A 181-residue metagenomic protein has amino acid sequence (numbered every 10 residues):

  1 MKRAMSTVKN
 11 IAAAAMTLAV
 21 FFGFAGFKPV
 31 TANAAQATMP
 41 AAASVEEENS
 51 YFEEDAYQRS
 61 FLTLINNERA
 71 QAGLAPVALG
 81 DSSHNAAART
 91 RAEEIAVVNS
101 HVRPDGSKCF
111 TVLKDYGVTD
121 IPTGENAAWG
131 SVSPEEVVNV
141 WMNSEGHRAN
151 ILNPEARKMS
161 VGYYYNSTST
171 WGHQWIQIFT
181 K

Functional and structural regions predicted by a protein language model:
R3-A15: Bacterial N-terminal signal peptides that target proteins for export
K9-I11, V30, W129-K181: Disulfide-stabilized extracellular recognition modules
T17-F21: Hydrophobic membrane-insertion alpha-helices, especially the h-region of bacterial N-terminal signal peptides
F22-A43: Sec-dependent signal peptide cleavage junction
P40-V98: A short alpha-helix/helix-coil micro-patch that ends at or immediately precedes a cysteine
E48-N49, Q71-A86, V98-C109, R148-Y164: Surface-exposed patches in mature extracellular/periplasmic domains of secreted proteins
A56, S60-N67, S83-T90, K108 (+4 more regions): Extracytoplasmic/secreted proteins, especially bacterial periplasmic and envelope-associated proteins
N85-V132: Short, surface-exposed glycine/acidic/tryptophan-bearing loops
